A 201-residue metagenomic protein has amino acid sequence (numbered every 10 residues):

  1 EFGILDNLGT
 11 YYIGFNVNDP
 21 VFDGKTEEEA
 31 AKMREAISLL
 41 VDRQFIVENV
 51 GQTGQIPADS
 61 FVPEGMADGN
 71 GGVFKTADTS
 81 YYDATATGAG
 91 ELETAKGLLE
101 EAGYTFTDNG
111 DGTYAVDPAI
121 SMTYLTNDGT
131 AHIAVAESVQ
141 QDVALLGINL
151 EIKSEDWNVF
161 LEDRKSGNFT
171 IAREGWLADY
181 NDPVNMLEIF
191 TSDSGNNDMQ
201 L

Functional and structural regions predicted by a protein language model:
E1-D19, Q44, E48-V50, P57: Extracellular/periplasmic solute-recognition and catalytic clefts
D6-G9, N16, L161-L201: Acidic-aromatic pocket-rim loops
P20, S38-Q55, A67, G97-T105 (+4 more regions): Sec-exported extracytoplasmic/periplasmic mature domains
P20-E27, M33-A36, K75-T87, Y124-G129: Second-shell loop/turn segments in exported
E29-M33, V41-I46, V50, A58 (+5 more regions): Stable alpha-helical elements in mature extracytoplasmic
A31-E35, L39, V47-E48, G88 (+3 more regions): Extracytoplasmic/peripheral linker and loop segments enriched in polar/acidic and small residues with frequent Thr/Pro
P57-Y104, D108, D128-I133: Structural transition elements
G88, A102-D179: Ligand/substrate-recognition segments at binding pockets and active sites
